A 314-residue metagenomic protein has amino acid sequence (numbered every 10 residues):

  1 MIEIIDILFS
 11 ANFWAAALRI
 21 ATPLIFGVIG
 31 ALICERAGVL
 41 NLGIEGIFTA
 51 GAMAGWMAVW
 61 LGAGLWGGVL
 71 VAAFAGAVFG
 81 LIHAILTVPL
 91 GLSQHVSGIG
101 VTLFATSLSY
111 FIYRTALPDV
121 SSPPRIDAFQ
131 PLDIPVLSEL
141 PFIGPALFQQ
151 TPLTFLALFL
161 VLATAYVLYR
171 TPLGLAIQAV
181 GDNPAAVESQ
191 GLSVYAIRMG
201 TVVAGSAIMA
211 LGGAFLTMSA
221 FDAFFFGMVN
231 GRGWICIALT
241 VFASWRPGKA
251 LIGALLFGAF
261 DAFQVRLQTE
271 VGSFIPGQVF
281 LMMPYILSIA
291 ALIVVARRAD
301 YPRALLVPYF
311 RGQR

Functional and structural regions predicted by a protein language model:
M1-G27, L40, A54, L61-G67: Membrane-interfacial amphipathic/re-entrant helices at transmembrane-helix boundaries
N12-W14, L168, G205-T240, V271-F274: Inter-helical junctions in multi-pass inner-membrane proteins, predominant in energy-converting antiporter-like
A21-I29, G46-M53, A77-L81, G181 (+4 more regions): Hydrophobic alpha-helical segments embedded in the membrane of multi-pass proteins
I33-G51, V88-V101, A176, A220-I235 (+2 more regions): Short, non-helical or kinked segments that cap or interrupt transmembrane helices
A63-L108, D261: Alpha-helical transmembrane segments within multi-pass membrane transporters and channels
A105-R170, V271-F280, L306-R314: Transmembrane helix-bundle core of multi-pass membrane transporters and related energy-transducing complexes
A146-F224, P247-G248, I252: Helix-loop-helix "hairpin" substructures at the membrane interface of multi-pass membrane proteins
D182, E188-S189, S193-A196, L267-R314: Cytosolic-side transmembrane-helix boundaries in multi-pass membrane proteins
